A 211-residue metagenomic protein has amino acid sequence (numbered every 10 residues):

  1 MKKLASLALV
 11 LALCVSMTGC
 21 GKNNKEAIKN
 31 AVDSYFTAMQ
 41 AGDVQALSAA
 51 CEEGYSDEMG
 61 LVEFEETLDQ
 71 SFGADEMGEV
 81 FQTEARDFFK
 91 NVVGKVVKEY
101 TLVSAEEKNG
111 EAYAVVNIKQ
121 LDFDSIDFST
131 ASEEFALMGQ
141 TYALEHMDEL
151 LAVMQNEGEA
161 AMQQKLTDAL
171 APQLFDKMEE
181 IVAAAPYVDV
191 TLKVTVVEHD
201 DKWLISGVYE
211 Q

Functional and structural regions predicted by a protein language model:
K2-K22: Sec-dependent N-terminal signal peptides of Gram-positive bacterial secreted proteins and lipoproteins
G19-A41: Short, low-complexity N-terminal intrinsically disordered segments enriched in polar/charged residues
A31, T67, F88, V92 (+7 more regions): Charge-rich, solvent-exposed alpha-helical interaction surfaces
D33-A50, G54-E58: Short acidic-aromatic low-complexity motifs
A49-Y142, Q155, E159: Short solvent-exposed beta->alpha transition segments
Y113, E134-E157, A161, A185-Q211: Short beta-strand edge/turn micro-motifs at domain boundaries
Q164-T195: Alpha-helix-centered segments that form part of catalytic cores
